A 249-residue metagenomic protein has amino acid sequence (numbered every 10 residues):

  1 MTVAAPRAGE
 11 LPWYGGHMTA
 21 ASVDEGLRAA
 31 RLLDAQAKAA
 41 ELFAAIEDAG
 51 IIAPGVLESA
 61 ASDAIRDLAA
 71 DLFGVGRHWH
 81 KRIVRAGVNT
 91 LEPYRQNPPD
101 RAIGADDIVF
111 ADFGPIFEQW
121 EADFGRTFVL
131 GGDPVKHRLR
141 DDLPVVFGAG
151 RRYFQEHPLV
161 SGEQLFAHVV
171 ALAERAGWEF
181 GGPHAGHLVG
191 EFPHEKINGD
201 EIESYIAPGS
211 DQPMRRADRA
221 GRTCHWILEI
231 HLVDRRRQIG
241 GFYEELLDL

Functional and structural regions predicted by a protein language model:
T2-L249: Active-site neighborhoods and metal-handling regions in enzymes and metal-associated proteins
